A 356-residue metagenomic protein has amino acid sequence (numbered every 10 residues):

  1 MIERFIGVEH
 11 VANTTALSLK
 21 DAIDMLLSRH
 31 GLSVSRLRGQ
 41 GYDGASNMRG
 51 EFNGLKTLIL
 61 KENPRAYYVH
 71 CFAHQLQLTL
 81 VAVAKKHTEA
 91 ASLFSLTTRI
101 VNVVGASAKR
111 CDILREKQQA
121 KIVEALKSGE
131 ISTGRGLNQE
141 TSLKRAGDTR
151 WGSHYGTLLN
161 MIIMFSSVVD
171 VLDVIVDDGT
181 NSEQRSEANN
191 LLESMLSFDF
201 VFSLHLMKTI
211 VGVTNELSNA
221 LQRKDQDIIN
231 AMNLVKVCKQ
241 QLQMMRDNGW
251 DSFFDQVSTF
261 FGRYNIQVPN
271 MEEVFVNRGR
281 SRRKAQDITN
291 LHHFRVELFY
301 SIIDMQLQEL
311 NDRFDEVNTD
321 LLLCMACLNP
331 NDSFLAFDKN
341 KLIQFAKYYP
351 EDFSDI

Functional and structural regions predicted by a protein language model:
M1-I356: Alpha-helical structural modules in large enzymes and assemblies
